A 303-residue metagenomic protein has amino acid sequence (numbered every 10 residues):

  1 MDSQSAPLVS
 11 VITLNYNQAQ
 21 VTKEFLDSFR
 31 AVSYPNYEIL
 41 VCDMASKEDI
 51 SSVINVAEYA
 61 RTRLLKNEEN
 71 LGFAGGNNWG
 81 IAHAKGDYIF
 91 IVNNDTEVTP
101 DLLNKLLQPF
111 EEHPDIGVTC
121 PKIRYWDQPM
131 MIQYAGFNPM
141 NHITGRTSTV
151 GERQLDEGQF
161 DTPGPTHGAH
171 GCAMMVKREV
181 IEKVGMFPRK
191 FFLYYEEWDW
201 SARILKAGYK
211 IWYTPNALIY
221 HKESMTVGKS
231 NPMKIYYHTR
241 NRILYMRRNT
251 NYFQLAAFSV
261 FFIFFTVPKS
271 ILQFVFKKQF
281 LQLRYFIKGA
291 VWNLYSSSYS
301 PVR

Functional and structural regions predicted by a protein language model:
D27-N36: Short, acidic, metal-binding catalytic loop of nucleotide-sugar glycosyltransferases
N36-A45, R63-N67: Short beta-strand/loop segment that forms part of the nucleotide-sugar
K66-A84, N94-T96: Glycine-rich, basic loop-to-helix element that forms the pyrophosphate-binding segment of sugar-nucleotide handling
I89: Short aromatic/hydrophobic "clamp" motif used to bind/position activated sugar donors
E97-Y134, P139-H142: Conserved donor NDP-sugar-binding/catalytic core segment of glycosyltransferases
P139-H167: Short, flexible, basic/aromatic active-site loop/helix in glycosyltransferases
H167-M186, K190-L218: A short, conserved alpha-helix in the catalytic core of glycosyltransferases
M233-N241, N251-R303: Non-catalytic, C-terminal membrane-associated alpha-helical segments of glycosyltransferases
